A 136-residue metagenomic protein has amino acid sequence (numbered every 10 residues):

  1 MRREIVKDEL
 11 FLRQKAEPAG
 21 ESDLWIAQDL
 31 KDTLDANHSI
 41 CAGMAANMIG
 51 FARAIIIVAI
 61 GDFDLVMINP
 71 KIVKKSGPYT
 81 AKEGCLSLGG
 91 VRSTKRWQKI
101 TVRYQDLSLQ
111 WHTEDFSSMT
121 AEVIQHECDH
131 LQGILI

Functional and structural regions predicted by a protein language model:
M1-I136: Positively charged
